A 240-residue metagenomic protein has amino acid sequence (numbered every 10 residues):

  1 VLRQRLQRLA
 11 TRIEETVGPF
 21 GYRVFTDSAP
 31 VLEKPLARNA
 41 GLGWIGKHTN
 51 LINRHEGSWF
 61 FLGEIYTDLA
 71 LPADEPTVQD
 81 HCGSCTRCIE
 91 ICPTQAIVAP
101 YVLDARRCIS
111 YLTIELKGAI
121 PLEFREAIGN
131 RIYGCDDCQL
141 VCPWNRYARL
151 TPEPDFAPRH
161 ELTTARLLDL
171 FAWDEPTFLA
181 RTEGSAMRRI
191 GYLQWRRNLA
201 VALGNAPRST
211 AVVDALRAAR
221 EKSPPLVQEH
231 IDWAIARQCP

Functional and structural regions predicted by a protein language model:
V1-H81, I120: Auxiliary alpha/beta "docking" domains used to position bulky ligands
D68-L71, L103-K117: A short, charged helix-loop
R87-S110, R131-Y133, D137-D155, A215: Iron-sulfur cluster-binding cysteine motifs and their immediate structural context in ferredoxin-like electron-transfer
P121-F156, W173, A180, G184-R188 (+2 more regions): C-terminal amphipathic alpha-helical segment
F178-R181, R208-R220, P240: Amphipathic alpha-helical scaffolding segments comprising HEAT/armadillo-like alpha-solenoid repeats
R188-I190, A218-V227: Short coil turns that connect the paired helices of HEAT/ARM alpha-solenoid repeats
R196-R208, E229-Q238: Structural detector for internal amphipathic alpha-helices that build alpha-solenoid repeat scaffolds
